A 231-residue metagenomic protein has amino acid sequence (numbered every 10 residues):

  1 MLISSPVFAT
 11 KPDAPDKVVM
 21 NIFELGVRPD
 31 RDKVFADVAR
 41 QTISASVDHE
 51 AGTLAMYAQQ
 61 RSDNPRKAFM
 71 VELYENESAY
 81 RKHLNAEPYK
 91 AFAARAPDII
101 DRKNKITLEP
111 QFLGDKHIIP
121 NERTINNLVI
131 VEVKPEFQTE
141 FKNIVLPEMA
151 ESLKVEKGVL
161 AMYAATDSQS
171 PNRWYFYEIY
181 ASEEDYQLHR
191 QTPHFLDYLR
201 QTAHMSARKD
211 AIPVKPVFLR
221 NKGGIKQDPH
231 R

Functional and structural regions predicted by a protein language model:
F8-K17, Y57-R66, A91-N126, A161-N172 (+1 more regions): Glycine-rich beta-strand-turn "strand-cap" elements at beta-sheet edges
A14, S44-A55, L73-I106, L153-L160 (+1 more regions): An amphipathic, aromatic/His-enriched active-site/gating alpha helix that lines ligand/cofactor pockets
V18-G26, A55-L84, E122-E132, Y163-Q191 (+1 more regions): Short, well-ordered beta-strand segments in beta-rich or mixed alpha/beta enzyme and ligand-binding folds
E24-L25, V38, T42-S46, M56-Q59 (+4 more regions): A structural feature that tracks compact, well-ordered secondary-structure segments with a strong bias toward
G26-F35, V133-F141: Short, surface-exposed ligand-recognition loops at beta-strand->loop->(often short) alpha-helix junctions that present
N121-A165: Surface-exposed interaction/gating patches
